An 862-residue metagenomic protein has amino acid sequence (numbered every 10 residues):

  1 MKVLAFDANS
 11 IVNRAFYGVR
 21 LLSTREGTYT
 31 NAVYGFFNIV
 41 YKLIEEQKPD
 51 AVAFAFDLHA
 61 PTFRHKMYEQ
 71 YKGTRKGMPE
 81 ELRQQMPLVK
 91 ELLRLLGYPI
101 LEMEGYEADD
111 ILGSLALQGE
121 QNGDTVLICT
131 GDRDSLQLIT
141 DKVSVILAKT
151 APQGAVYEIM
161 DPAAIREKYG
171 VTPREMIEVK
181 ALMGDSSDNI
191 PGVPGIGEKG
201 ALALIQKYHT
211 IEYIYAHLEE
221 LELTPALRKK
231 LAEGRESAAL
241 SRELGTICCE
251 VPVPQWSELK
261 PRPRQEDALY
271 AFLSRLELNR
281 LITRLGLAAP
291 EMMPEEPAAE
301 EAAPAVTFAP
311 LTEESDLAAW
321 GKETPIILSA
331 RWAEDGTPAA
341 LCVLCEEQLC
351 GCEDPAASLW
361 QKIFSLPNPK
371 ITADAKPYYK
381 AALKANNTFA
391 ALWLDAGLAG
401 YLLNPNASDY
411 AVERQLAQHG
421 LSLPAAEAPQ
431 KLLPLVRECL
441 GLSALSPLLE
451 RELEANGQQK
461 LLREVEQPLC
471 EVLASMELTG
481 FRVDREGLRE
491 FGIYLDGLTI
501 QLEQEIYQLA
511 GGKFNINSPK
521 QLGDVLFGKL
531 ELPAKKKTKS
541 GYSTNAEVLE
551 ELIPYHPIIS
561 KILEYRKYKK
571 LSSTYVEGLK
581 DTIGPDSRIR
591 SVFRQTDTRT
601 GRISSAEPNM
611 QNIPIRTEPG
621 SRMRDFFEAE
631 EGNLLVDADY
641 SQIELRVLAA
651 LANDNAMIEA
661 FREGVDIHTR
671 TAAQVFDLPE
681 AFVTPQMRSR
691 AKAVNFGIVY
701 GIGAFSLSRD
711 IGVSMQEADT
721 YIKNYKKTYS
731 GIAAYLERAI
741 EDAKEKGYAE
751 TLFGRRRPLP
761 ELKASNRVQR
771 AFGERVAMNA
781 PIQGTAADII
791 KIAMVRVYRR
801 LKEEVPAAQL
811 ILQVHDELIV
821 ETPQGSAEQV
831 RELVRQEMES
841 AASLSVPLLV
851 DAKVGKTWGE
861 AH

Functional and structural regions predicted by a protein language model:
V3-L4, A8, R14-A51, E69-Q70 (+4 more regions): Conserved RNase H-like, two-metal-ion catalytic cores of nucleic-acid enzymes
L22-T24, G73-P252: Extended two-metal-dependent nuclease catalytic cores across DNA- and RNA-processing enzymes
P152-K180, S187, E300-A303, G336-A455 (+3 more regions): Active-site-proximal helix-loop-helix substrate-binding element of RNase H-like nuclease domains
G234-E353, P369, K431, L435-E618 (+8 more regions): Conserved "right-hand" nucleotidyltransferase catalytic core of DNA-directed polymerases
L344-E347, G400-A426, V436, G441 (+1 more regions): Function-dense linear segments that define catalytic or interfacial modules in macromolecule-processing proteins
L453-V465, L469, I789, A793-V814 (+1 more regions): Active-site palm subdomain of RNA-directed nucleic acid polymerases
L478, R590-S591, Q595-T598, A673-P806 (+3 more regions): Conserved catalytic core of nucleic-acid polymerases
G497-Q504, Q508-S560, K727-R775, N779 (+2 more regions): C-terminal polymerase-core module
